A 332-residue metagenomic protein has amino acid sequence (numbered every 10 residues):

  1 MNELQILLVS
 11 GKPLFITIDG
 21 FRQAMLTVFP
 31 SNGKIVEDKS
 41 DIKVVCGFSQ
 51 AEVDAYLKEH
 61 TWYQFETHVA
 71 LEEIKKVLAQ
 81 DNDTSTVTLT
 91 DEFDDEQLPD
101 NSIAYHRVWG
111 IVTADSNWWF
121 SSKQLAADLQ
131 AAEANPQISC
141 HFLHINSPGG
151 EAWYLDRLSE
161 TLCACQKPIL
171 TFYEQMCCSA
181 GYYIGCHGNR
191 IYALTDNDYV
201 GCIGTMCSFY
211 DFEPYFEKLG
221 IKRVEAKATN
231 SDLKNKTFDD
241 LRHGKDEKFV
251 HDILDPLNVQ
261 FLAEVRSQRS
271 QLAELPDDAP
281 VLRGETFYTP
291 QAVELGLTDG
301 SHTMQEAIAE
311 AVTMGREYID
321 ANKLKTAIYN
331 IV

Functional and structural regions predicted by a protein language model:
M1-N197, I203-V332: N-terminal organellar transit peptides
